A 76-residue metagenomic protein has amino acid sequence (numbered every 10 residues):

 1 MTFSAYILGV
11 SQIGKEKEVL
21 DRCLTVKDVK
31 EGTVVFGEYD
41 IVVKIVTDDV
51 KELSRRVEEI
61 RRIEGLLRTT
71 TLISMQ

Functional and structural regions predicted by a protein language model:
M1-Q76: A compositional/biophysical signature of low hydrophobicity enriched in polar/charged and small residues
